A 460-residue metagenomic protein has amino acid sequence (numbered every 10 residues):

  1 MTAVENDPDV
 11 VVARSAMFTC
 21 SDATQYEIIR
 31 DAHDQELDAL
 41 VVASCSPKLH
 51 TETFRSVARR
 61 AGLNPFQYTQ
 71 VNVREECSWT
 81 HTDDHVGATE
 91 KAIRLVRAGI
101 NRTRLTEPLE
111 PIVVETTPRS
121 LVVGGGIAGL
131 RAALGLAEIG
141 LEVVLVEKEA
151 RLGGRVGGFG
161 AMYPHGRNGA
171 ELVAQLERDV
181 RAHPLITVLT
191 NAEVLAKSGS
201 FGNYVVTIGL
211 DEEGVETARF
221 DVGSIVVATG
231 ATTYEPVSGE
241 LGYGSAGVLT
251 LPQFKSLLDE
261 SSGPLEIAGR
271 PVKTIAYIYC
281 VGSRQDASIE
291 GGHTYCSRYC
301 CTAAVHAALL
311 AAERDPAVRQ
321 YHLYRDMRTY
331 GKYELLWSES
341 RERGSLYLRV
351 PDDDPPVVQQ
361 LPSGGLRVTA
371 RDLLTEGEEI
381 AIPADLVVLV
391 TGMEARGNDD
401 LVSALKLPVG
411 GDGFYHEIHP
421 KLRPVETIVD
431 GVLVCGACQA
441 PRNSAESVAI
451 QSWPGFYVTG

Functional and structural regions predicted by a protein language model:
M1-G460: Residues forming the flavin
